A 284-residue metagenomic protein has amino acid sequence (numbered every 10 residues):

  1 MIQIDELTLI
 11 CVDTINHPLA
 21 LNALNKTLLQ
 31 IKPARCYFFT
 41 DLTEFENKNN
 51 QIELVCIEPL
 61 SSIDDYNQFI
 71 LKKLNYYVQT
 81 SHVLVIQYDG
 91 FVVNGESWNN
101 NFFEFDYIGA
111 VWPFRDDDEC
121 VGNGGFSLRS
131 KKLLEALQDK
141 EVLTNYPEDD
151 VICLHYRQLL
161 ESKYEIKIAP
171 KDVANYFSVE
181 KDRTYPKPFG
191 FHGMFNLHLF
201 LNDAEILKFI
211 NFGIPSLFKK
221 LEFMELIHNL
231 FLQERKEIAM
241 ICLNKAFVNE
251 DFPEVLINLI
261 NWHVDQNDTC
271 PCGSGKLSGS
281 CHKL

Functional and structural regions predicted by a protein language model:
M1-N25: N-proximal low-complexity "stem/linker" segments adjacent to membrane-targeting elements
N25-A34: Short, acidic, metal-binding catalytic loop of nucleotide-sugar glycosyltransferases
F39-S81: Active-site-proximal specificity loops/subdomain of glycosyltransferases
T80-F91: Short beta-strand-to-loop acidic/aromatic patch adjacent to the donor-nucleotide binding site
G90-C120: Conserved donor-nucleotide/metal-binding helix-loop-beta segment in metal-dependent transferases, i.e., the alpha-helix
V121-I238: Catalytic core and acceptor-binding pocket of nucleotide-sugar-dependent glycosyltransferases
I238-A246: Alpha-helical repeat scaffolds
F247, D251-L284: Acidic/negatively charged segments and metal-coordination signatures
